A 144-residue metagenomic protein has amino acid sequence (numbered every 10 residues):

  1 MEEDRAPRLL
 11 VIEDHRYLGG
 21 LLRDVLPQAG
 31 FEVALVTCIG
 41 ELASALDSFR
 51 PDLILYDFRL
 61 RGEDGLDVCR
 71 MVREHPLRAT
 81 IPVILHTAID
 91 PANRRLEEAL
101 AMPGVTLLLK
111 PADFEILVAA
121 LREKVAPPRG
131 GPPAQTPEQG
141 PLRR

Functional and structural regions predicted by a protein language model:
M1-L10, D113-R144: Non-catalytic signal-transmission and effector/linker regions of two-component phosphorelay proteins
E13: Conserved acidic carboxylate
G20-D24, Q28: Charged docking surfaces used in two-component/phosphorelay signaling
L35-L53: Acidic, metal-coordinating helix/loop segments flanking the phosphotransfer/catalytic sites of two-component signaling
C38, D64-R70: Acidic catalytic/metal-coordinating carboxylates
D57: Active-site residues of response regulator receiver
D67, I89-L109, E115-A119: Alpha4 helix (beta4-alpha4-beta5 surface) of REC/receiver domains from two-component response regulators
A79-N93: A short, hydrophobic beta-strand element within the central beta-sheet of small alpha/beta folds
